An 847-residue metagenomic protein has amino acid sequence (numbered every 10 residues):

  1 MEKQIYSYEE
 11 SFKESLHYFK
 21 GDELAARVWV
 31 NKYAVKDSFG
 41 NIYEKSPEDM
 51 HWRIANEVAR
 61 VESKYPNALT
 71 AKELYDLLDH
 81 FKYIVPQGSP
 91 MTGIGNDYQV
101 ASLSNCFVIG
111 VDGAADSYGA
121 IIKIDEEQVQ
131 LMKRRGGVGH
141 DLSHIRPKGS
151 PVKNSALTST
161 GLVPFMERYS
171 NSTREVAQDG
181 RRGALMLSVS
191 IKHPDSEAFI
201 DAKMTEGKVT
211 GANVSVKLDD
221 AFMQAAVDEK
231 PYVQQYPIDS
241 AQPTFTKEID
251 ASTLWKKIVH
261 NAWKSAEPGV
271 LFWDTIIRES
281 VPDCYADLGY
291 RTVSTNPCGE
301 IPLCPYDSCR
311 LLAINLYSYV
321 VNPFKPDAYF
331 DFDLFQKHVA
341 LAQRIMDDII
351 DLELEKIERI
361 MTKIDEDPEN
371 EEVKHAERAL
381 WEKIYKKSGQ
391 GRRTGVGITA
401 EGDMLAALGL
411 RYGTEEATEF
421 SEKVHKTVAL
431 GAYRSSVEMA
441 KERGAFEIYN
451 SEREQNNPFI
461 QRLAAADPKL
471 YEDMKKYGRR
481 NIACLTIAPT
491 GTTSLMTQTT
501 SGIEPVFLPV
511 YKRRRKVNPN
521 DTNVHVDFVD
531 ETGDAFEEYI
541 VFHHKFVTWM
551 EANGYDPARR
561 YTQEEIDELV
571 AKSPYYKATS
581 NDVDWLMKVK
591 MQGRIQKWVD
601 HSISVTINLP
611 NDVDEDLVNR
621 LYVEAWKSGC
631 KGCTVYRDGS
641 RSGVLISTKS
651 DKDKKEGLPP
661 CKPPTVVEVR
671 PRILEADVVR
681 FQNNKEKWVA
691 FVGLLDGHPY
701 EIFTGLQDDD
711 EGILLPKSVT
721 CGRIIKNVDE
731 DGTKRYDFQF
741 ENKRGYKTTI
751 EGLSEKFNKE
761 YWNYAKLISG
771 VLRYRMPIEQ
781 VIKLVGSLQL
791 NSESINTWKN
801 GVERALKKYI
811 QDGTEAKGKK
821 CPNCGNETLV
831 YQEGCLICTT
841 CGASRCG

Functional and structural regions predicted by a protein language model:
E2-A68, N154-R168, Q178-Y290, V321-P326 (+6 more regions): Conserved, charged catalytic cores of large soluble enzymes
E23, G299-I301, E353-L354, E358 (+4 more regions): Catalytic alpha/beta core of large soluble enzyme barrels
E57-S63, L77-N154, L162-F165, V176-D179 (+9 more regions): Function-dense linear segments that define catalytic or interfacial modules in macromolecule-processing proteins
Y75, Q235-I238, H338-Y385, G389 (+5 more regions): Internal maturation/activation junctions in enzymes
L218, C284-A286, N296, P302 (+3 more regions): Terminal amphipathic helices with adjacent charged low-complexity linkers/tails
Y471-D473, S647-L694: Short, Gly/Pro- and small/polar-rich lid/capping loops
P822-N826, T840: Short, cysteine/histidine-rich loop/knuckle motifs that typically chelate Zn2+
G834-S844: Cysteine-rich micro-motifs
